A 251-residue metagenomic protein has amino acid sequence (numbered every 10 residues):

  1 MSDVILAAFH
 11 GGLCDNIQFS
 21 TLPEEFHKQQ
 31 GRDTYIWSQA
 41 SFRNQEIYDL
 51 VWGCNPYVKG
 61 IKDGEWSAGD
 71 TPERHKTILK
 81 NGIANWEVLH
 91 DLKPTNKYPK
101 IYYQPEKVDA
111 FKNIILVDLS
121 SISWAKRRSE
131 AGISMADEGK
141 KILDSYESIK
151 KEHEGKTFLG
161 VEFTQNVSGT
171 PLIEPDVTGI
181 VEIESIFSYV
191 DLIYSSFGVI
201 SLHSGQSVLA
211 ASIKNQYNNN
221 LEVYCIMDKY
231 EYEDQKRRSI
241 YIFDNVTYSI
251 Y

Functional and structural regions predicted by a protein language model:
M1-N85, G179, S188-S201, G205-Y217: Active-site and donor-binding regions of nucleotide-sugar-utilizing enzymes
Y35-Q39, I115-R127, G132-I186: Catalytic donor nucleotide-activated moiety binding site of glycosyltransferases and closely related
W37, V161, L202, N220 (+1 more regions): Generic beta-sheet signal
N44-V58, V167-V177, D234-D244: Short, aromatic/basic amphipathic alpha-helical patches
V58-S121, A125: A nucleotide-sugar donor-handling region in carbohydrate enzymes
K59-D63, I180-I183, I240-Y251: Short acidic-hydrophobic, aromatic-tinged amphipathic segments that line or gate anion-handling sites
G64, G160-P171, G205, D228-E231: Short, polar loop motifs at secondary-structure junctions
V208-Y251: Nucleotide-sugar donor-binding patch of glycosyltransferase catalytic domains
